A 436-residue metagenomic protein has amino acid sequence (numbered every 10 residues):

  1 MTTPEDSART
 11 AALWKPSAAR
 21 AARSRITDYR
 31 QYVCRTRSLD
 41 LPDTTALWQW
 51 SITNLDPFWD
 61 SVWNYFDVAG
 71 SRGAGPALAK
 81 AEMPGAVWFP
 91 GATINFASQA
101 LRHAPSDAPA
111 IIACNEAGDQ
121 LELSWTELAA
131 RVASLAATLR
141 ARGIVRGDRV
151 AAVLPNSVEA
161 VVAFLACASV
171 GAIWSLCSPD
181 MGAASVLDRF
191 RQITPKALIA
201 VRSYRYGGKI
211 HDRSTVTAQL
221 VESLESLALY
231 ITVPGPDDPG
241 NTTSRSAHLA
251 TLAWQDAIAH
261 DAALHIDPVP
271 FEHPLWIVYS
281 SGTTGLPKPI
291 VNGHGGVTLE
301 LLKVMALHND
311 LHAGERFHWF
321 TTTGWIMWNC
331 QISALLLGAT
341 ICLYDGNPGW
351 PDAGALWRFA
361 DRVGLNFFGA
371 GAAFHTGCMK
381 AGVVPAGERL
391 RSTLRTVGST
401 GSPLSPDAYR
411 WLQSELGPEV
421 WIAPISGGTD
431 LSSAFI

Functional and structural regions predicted by a protein language model:
R35-D40, A97-S124, D237-P239: AMP-dependent adenylate-forming
A46-W50, A97, I111-L165, G182-L187 (+3 more regions): Conserved AMP-binding/adenylate-forming core of the ANL superfamily
D107-P109, I231-T232, R245-Y279, L286 (+3 more regions): Conserved pre-ATP/AMP-binding loop-to-beta segment of ANL
A117-G118, I277-P289, M305: Conserved adenylation A10 loop of the ANL superfamily
L165, S169-Q255, V363, G371-A372: Structural core segment of the AMP-binding/adenylate-forming
T194-L198, T215-Y230, F317, C342 (+2 more regions): Conserved helix-loop-beta element of the AMP-binding
T298-R316, I326-N366, A381-G382: Conserved AMP-binding/adenylation subdomain of ANL enzymes
A339, N366-G369, M379-I436: Gly/Ser/Thr-rich phosphate-binding loop
